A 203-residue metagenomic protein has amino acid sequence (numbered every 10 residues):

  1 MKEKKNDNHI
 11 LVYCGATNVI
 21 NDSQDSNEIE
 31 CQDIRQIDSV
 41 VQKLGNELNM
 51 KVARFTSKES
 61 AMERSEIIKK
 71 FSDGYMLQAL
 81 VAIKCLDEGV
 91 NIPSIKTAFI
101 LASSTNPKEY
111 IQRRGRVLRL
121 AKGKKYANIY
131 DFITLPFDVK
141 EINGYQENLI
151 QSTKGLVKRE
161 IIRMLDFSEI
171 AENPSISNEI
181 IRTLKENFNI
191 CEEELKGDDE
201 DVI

Functional and structural regions predicted by a protein language model:
M1-V41: Conserved strand-helix element at the start of the C-terminal RecA-like helicase core
K5-H9, L77, K124-Y126: A general structural motif
L11, Q32-D87: Conserved helicase ATPase core of P-loop NTP-dependent helicases/translocases
T17-V19, L86-D87, S103-N106, L118-R119 (+1 more regions): Conserved nucleotide-binding/hydrolysis micro-motifs of P-loop NTPases
V40, I67, S94, E109-R113 (+1 more regions): Alpha-helical scaffold elements adjacent to nucleotide-binding pockets in ATP/GTP-utilizing enzyme cores
V81-I83, E88-S104, E109-Q112, Y126-F132: A short beta-strand element within the Helicase C-terminal
R116-S152: Conserved segment of the helicase C-terminal RecA-like domain
K140-I203: Long, largely alpha-helical accessory region at the distal end of helicase-like NTP-driven motors
